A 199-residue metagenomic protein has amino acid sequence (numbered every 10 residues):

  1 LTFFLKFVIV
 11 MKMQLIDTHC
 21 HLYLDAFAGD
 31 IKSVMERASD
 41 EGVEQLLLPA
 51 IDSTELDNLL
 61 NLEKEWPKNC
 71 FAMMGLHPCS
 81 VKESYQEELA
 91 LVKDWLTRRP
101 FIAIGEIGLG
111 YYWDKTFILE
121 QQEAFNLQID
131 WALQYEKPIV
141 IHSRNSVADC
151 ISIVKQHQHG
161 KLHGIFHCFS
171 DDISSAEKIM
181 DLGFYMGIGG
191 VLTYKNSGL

Functional and structural regions predicted by a protein language model:
F3-L199: Mid-domain alpha/beta scaffold segments of enzyme catalytic cores
